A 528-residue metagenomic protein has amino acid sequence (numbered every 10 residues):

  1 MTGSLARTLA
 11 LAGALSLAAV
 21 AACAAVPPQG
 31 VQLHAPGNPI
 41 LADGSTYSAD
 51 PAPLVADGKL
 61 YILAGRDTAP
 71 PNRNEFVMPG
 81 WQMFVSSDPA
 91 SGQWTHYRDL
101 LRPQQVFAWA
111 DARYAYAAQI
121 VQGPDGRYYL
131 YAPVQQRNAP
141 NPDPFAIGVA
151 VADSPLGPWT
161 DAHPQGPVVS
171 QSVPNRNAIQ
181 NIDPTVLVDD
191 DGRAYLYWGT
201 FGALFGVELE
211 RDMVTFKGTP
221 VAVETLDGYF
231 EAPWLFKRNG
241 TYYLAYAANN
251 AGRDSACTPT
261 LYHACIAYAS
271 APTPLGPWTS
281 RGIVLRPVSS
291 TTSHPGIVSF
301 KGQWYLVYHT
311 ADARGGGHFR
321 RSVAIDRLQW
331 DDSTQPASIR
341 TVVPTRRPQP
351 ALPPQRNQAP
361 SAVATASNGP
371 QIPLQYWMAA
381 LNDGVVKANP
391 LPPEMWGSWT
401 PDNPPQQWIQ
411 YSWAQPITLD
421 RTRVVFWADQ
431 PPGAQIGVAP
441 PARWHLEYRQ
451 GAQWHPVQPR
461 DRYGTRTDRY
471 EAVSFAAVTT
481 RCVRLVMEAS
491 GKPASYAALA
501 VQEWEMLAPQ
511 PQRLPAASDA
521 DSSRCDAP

Functional and structural regions predicted by a protein language model:
M1-A10: Bacterial N-terminal signal peptides that target proteins for export
A10-A21: Bacterial N-terminal signal peptides
V26-A115, Q122-I182, L187-Y229, K237-P287 (+1 more regions): Beta-rich carbohydrate-recognition and catalytic domains
V26-H34, P348-V363, L507-P528: Low-complexity, Pro/Thr/Ser/Gly/Ala-rich linker/spacer regions in secreted, extracellular modular proteins
L196, F201-E210, A351-N389: Predominantly extracellular/luminal regions of secreted and cell-surface proteins, especially disulfide-bonded
R286-P287, R462-T467: Short proline/glycine- and polar residue-rich coil/turn motifs
N389-Q458, T467-P528: Aromatic, loop-rich ligand-recognition surfaces of beta-strand-rich domains
